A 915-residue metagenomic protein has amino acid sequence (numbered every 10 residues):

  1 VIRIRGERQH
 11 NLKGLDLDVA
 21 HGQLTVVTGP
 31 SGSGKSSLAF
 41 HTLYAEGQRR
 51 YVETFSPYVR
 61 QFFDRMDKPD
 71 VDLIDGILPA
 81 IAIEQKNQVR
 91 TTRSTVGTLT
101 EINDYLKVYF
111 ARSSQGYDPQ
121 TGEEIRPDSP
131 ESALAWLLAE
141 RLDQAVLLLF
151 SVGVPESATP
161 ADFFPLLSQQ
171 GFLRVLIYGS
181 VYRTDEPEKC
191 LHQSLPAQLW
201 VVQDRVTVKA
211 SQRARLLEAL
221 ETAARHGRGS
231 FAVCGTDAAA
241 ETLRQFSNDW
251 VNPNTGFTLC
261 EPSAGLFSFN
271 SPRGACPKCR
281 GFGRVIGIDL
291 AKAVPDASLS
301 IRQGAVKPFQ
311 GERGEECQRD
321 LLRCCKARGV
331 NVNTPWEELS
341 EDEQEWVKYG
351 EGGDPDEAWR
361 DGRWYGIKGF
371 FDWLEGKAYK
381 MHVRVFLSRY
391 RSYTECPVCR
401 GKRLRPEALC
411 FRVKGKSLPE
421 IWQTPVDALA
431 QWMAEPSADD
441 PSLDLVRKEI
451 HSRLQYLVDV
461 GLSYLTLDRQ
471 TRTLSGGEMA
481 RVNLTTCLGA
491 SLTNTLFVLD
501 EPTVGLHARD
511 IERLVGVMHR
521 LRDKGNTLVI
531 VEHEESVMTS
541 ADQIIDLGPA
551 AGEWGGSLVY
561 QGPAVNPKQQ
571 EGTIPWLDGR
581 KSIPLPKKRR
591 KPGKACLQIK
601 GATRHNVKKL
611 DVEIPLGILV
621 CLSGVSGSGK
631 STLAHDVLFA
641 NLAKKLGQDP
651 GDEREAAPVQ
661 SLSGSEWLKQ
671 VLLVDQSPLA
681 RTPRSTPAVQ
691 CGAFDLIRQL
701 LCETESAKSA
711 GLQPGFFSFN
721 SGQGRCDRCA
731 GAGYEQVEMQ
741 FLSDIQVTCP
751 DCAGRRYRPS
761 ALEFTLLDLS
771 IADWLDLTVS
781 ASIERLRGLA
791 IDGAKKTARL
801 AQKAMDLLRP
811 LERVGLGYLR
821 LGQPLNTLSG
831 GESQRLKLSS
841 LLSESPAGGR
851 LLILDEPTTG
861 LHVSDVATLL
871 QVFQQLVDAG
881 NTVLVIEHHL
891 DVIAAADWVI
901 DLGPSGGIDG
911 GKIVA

Functional and structural regions predicted by a protein language model:
V1-A915: Conserved phosphate-binding elements of NTP-dependent enzyme cores
